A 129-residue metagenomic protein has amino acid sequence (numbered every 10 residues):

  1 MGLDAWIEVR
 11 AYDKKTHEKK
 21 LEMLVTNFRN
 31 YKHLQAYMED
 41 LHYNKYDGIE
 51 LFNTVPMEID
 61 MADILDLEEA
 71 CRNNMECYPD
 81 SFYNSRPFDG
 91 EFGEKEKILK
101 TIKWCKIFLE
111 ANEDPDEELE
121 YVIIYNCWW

Functional and structural regions predicted by a protein language model:
M1-Y121, N126-W129: Acidic (Asp/Glu-rich) sequence patches and key acidic residues that form negatively charged surfaces used
